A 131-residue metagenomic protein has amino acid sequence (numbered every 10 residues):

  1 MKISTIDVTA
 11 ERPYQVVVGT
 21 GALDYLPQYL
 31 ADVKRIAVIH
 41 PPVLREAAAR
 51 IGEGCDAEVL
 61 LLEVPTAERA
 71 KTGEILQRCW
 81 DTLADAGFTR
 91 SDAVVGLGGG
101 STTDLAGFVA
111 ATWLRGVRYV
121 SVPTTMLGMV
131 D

Functional and structural regions predicted by a protein language model:
M1-A93: ATP/NTP phosphate-donor binding region
K71-D131: Glycine/threonine-rich beta-strand-loop-alpha-helix active-site module that forms ligand/phosphate-binding
